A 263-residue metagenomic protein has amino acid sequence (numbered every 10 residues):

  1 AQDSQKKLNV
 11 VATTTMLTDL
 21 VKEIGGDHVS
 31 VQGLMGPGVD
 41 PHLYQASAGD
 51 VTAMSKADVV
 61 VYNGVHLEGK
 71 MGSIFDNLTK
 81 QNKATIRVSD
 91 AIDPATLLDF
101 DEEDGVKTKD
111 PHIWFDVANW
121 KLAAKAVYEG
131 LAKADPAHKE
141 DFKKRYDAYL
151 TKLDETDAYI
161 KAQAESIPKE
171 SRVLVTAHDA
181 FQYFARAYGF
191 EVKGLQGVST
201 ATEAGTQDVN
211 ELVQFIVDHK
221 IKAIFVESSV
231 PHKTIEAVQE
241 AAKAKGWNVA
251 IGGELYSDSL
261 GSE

Functional and structural regions predicted by a protein language model:
A1-E263: Extracytoplasmic metal-acquisition and chelation regions
